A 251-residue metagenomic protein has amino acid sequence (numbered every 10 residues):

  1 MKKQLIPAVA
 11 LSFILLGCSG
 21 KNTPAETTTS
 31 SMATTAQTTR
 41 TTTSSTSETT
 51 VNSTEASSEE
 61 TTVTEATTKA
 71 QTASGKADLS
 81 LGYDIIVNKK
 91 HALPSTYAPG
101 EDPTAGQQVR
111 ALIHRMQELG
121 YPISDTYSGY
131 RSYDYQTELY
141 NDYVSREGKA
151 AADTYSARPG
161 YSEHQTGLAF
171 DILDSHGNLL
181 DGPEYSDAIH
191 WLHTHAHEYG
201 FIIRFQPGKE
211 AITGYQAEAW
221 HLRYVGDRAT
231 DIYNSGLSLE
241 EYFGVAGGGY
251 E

Functional and structural regions predicted by a protein language model:
M1-Q4: Positively charged n-region of N-terminal signal peptides that target proteins for export
I14-G17: C-terminal motif of bacterial Sec signal peptides marking the signal peptidase cleavage site
S19-E251: Extracytoplasmic cell-surface/polysaccharide-interacting catalytic and binding patches
